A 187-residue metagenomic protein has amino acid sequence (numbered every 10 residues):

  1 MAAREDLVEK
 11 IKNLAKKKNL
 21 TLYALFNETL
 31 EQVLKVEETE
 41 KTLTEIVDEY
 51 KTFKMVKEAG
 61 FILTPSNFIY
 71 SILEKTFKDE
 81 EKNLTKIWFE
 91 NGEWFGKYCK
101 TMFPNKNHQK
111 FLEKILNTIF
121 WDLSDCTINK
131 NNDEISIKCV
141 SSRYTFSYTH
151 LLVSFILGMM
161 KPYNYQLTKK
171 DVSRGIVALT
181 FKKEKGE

Functional and structural regions predicted by a protein language model:
M1-R4: Short helix-capping and inter-helix turn/linker motifs at the boundaries of alpha-helical repeat units
D6-T127: N-terminal accessory segment detector
L7, R143-T145, K185-E187: Residues that cap or initiate secondary-structure elements
E28, V36, S154-F155, G186: Short, charged/polar low-complexity linear motifs in solvent-exposed/disordered segments
D122-R174: Short, hydrophobic/π-rich interface segment
D171-E187: C-terminal edge-of-domain segments
